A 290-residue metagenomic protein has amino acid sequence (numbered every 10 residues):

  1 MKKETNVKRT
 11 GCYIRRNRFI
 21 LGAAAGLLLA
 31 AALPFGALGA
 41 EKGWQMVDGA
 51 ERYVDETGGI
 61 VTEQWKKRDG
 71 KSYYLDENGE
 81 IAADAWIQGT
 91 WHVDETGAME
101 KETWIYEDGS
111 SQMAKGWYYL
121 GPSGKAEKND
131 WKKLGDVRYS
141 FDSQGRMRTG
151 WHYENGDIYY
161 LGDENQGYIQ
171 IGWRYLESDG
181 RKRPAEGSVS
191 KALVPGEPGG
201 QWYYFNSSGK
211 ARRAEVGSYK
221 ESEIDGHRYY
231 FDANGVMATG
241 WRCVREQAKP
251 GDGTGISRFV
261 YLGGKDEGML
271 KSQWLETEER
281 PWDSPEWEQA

Functional and structural regions predicted by a protein language model:
K2-A290: Extracellular adhesion/carbohydrate-binding repeat motifs centered on closely spaced tryptophans
